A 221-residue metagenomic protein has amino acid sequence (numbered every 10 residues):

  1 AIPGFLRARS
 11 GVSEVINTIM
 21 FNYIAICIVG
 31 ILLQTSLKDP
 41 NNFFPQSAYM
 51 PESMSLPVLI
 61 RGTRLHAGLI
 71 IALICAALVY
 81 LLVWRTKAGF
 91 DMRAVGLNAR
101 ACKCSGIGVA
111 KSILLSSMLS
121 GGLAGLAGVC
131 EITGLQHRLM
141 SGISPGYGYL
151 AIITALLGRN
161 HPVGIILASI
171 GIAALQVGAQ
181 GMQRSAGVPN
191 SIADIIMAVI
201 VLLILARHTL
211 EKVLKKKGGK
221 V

Functional and structural regions predicted by a protein language model:
A1-F44, R85-K87, G146, L150-P162 (+1 more regions): Short loop segments and helix-boundary regions at transmembrane helix junctions of multi-pass inner-membrane proteins
L6, S13, I24, M92 (+5 more regions): Terminal peptide-recognition signature
E14-R85, R138, I192: Transmembrane helix-bundle core of multi-pass membrane transporters and related energy-transducing complexes
N22-Q34, G68-L81, S120-G128, A151-L157 (+2 more regions): Hydrophobic core segments of alpha-helical transmembrane domains in multi-pass membrane transport and ion-translocation
P40-P45, G89-A94, E211-V221: Short, Lys/Arg-enriched, Gly/Pro-containing loop segments at transmembrane-helix junctions of multi-pass membrane
R61-R138, P162-V163, L167: Helix-loop-helix "hairpin" substructures at the membrane interface of multi-pass membrane proteins
L97, C104-K111, A179-V221: Cytosolic-side transmembrane-helix boundaries in multi-pass membrane proteins
M118-A124, C130, G134-A198: Transmembrane alpha-helical segments in multi-pass inner-membrane proteins
